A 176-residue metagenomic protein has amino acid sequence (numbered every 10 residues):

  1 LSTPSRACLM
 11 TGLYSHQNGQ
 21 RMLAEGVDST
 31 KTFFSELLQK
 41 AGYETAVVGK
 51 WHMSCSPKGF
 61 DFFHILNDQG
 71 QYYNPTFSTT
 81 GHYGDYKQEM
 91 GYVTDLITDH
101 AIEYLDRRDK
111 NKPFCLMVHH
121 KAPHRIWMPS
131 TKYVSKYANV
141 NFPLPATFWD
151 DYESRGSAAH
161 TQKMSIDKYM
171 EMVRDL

Functional and structural regions predicted by a protein language model:
L1-L176: Formylglycine-dependent sulfatase
